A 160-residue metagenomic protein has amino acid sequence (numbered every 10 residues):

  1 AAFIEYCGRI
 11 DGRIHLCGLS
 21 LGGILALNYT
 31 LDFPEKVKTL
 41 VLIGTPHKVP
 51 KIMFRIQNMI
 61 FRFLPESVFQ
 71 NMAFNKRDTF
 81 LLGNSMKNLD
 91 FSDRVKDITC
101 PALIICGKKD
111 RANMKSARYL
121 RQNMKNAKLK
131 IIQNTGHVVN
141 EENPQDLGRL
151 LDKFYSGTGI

Functional and structural regions predicted by a protein language model:
A1-C17, R149: Active-site loop/oxyanion-hole signature of alpha/beta-hydrolase fold enzymes
G18-G23: Conserved alpha/beta-hydrolase "nucleophile elbow" surrounding the catalytic nucleophile
I24-D32, V37-S67: Flexible "cap/lid" loop of the alpha/beta hydrolase fold
E66-D93, K109: Hydrophobic, aromatic-rich cap/lid helix
D97-I98, I104-C106: Short beta-strand/loop motif that positions the catalytic acidic residue of the alpha/beta-hydrolase fold
R111-S116: Conserved alpha/beta-hydrolase "acid-adjacent" motif
A117, R121-V138: Catalytic histidine neighborhood in serine/cysteine hydrolases with alpha/beta-hydrolase-type architecture
N134-I160: Catalytic active-site module of serine/aspartate enzymes centered on a nucleophile-bearing elbow/loop
